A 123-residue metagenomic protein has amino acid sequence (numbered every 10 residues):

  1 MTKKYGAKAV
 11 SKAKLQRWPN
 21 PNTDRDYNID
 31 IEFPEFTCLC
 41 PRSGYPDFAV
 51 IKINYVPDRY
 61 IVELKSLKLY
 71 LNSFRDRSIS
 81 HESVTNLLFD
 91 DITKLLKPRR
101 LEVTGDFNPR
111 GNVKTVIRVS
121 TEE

Functional and structural regions predicted by a protein language model:
M1-E123: N-terminal intrinsically disordered, cationic/polar leader segments that include organellar targeting peptides
